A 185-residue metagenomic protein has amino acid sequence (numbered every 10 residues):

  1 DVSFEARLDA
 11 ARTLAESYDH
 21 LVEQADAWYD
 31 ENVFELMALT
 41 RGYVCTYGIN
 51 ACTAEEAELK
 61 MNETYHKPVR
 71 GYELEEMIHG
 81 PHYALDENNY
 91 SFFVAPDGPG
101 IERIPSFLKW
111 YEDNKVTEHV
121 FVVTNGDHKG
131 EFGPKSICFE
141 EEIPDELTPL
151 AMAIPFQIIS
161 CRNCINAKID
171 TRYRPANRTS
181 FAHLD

Functional and structural regions predicted by a protein language model:
D1-D185: A SIS-like phosphosugar-recognition module
